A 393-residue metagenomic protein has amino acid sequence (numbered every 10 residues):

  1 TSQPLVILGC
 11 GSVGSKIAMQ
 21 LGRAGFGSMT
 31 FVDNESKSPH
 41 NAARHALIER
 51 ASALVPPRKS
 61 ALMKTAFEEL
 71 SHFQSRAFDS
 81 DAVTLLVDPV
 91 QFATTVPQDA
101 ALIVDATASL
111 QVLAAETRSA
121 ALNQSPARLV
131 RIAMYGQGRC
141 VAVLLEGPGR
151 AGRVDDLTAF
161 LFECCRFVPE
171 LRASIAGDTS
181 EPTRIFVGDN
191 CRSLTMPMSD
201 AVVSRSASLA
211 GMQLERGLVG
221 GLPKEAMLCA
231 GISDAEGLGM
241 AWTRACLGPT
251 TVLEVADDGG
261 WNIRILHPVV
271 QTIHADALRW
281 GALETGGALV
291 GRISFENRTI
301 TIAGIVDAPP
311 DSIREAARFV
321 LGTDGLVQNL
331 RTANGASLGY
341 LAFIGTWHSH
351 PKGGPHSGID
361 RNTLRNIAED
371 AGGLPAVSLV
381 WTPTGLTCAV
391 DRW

Functional and structural regions predicted by a protein language model:
T1-Q3: Glycine/serine-rich phosphate-binding loop and adjoining beta1-alpha1 elements at the start of nucleotide-handling
V6-L8, F31: Hydrophobic Val/Ile/Leu positions in short beta-strands of Rossmann-like dinucleotide-binding domains
V13-G14: Hydrophobic/small residue at the entry helix of a nucleotide-binding pocket
R23-S28: Conserved S-adenosyl-L-methionine
S36-R76: Glycine-rich phosphate-binding loop and adjoining beta1-alpha1-beta2 segment of Rossmann-like nucleotide-binding folds
K64, E68-A100, T107-S109: A structured beta-alpha segment of the ubiquitous adenosine-cofactor-binding alpha/beta core
T95-L102, A106-D258: Glycine-rich phosphate/adenylate-binding loop
R244-I344, P351-W393: Conserved beta-strand-loop surface patch within small alpha/beta domains used for substrate/adaptor or ligand engagement
